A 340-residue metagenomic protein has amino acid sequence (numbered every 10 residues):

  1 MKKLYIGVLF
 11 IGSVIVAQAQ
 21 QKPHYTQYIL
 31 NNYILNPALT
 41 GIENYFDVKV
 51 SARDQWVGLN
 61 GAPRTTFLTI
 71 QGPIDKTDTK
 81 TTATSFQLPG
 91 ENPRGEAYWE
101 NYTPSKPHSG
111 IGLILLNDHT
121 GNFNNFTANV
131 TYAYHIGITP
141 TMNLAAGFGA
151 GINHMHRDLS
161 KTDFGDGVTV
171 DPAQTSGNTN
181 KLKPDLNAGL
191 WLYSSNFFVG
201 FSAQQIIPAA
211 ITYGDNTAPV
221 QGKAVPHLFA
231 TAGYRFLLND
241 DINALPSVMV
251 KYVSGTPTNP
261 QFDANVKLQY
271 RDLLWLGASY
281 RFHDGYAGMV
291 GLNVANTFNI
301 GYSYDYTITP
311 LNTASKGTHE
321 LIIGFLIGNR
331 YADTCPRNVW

Functional and structural regions predicted by a protein language model:
L4-S13: Sec-dependent N-terminal signal peptides
I15-A19: Sec/Tat signal peptide C-region and signal peptidase I cleavage site
Q20-W340: Subset of outer-membrane beta-barrel
